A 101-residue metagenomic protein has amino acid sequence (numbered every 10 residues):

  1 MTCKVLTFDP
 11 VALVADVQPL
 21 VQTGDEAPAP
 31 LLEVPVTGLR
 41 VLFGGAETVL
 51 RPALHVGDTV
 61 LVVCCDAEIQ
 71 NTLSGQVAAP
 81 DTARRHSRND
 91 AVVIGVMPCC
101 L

Functional and structural regions predicted by a protein language model:
M1-L101: Exposed beta-strand/loop interface patches that mediate assembly or binding
